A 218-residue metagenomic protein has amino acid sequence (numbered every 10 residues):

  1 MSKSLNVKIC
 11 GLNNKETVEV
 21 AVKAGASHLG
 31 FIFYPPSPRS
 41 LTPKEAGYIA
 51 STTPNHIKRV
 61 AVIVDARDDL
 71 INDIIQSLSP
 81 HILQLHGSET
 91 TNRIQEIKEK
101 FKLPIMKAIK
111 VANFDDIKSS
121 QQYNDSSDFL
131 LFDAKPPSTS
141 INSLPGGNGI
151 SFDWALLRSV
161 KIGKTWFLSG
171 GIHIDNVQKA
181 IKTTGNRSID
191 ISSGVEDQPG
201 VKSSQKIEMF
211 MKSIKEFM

Functional and structural regions predicted by a protein language model:
M1-S188, S193-M218: Conserved N-terminal beta1-alpha1 strand-loop-helix module at the mouth
